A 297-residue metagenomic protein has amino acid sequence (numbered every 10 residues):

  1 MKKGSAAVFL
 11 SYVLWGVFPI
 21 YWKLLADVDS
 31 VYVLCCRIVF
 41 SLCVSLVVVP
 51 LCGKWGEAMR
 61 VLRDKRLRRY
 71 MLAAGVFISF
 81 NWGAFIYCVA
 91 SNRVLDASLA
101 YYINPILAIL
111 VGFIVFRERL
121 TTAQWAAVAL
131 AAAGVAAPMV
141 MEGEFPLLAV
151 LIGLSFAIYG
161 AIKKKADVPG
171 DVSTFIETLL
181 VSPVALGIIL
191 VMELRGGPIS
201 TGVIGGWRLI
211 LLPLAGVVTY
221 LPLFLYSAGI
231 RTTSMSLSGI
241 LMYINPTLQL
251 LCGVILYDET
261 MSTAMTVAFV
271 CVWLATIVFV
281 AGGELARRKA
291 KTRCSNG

Functional and structural regions predicted by a protein language model:
M1-L10, C43-M71, T122, L179-L212 (+2 more regions): Membrane-interface interhelical linkers
M1-Y32, A136-K165, G187, C252 (+1 more regions): Glycine-/small-residue-enriched transmembrane alpha-helix faces in small-molecule transporters and effluxers
F9, V13-V17, Y21, L72-V89 (+3 more regions): Hydrophobic alpha-helical transmembrane segments of multi-pass membrane transport proteins, especially secondary
D27-Y32, G83-A100, F224-L241, T260: Structural motif at transmembrane-helix junctions in multi-pass transporters
I38, Y243, T247-G297: C-terminal-most transmembrane helix of multi-pass membrane proteins
Y87, N104-A123, T247-T266: C-terminal transmembrane-helix exit sites in multi-pass transporters
L99-I103, G170-L180, Y220-I255: Helix-helix packing/entry segments at the starts of transmembrane helices
A123-M139, I152, A264-G283: Hydrophobic transmembrane alpha-helices of multi-pass small-molecule transport proteins
